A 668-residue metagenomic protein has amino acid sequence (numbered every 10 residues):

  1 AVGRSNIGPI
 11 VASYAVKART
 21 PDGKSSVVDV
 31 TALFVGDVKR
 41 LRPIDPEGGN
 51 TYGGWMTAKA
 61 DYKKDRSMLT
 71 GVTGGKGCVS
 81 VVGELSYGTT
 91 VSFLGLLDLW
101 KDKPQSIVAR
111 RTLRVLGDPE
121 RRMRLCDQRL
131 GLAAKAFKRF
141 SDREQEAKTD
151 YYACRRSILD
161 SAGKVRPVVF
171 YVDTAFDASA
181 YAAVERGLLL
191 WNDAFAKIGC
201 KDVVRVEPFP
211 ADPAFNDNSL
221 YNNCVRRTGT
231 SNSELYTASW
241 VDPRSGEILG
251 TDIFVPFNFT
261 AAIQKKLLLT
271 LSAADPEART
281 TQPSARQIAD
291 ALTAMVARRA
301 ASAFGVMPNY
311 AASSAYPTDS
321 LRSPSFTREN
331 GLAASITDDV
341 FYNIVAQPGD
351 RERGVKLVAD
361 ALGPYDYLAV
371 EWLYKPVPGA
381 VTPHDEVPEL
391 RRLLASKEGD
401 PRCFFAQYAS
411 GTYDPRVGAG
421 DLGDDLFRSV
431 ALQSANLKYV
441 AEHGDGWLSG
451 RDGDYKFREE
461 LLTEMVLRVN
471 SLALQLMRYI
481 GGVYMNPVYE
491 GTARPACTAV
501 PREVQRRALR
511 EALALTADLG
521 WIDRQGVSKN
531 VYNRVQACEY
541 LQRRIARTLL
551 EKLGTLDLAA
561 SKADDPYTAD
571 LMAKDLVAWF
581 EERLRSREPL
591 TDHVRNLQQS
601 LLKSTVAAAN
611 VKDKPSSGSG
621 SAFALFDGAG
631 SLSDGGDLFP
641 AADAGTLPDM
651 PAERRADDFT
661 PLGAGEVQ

Functional and structural regions predicted by a protein language model:
A1-F176, A182-E185, D193-A194, F209-I263 (+4 more regions): Auxiliary tRNA-acceptor-end handling modules of aminoacyl-tRNA synthetases
G48, T70, K76, N309 (+2 more regions): Single-residue recognition of alpha-helix boundary sites
A180-G187, I288, L292, V296 (+1 more regions): Stable alpha-helical elements in mature extracytoplasmic
L189-C200, A301-S302, Y342, N470 (+1 more regions): Sec-exported extracytoplasmic/periplasmic mature domains
F195-V204, S302-A312, Y479-V483: Surface-exposed helix-capping loop/turn segments at secondary-structure junctions
P208-S231, D290-Q347: The catalytic-center signature of Zn2+-dependent metalloproteases
Y236, V241, G246-V255, I263 (+6 more regions): Extended catalytic-interface subdomain
A312-Q668: Conserved catalytic/binding loops enriched for acidic/polar residues
